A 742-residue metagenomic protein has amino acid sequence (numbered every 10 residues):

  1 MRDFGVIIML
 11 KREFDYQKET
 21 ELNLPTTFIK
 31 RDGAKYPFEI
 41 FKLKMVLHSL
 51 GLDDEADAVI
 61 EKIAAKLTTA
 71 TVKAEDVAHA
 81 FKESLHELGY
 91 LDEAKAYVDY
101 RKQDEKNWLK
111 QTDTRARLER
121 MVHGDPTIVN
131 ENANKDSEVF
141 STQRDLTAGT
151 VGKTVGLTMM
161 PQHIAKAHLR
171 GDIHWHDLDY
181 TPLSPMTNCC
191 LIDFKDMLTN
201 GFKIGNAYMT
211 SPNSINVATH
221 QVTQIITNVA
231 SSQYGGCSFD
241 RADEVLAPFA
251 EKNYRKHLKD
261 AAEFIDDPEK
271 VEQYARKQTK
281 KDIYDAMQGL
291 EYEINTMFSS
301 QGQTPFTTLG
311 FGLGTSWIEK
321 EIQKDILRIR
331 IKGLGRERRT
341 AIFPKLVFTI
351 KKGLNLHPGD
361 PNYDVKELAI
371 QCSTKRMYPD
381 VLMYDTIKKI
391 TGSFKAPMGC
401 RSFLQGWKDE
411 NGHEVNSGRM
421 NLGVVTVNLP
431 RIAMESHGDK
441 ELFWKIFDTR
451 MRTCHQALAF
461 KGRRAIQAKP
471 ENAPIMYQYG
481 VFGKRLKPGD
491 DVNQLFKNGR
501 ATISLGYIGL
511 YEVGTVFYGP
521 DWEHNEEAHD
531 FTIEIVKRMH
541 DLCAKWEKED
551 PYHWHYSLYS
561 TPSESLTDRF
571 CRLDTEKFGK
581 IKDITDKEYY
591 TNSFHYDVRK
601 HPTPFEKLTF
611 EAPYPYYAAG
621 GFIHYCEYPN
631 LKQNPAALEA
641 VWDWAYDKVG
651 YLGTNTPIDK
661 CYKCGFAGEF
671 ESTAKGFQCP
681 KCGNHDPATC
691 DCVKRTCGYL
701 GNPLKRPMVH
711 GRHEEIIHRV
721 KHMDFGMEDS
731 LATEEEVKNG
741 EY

Functional and structural regions predicted by a protein language model:
M1-I8: Short, Lys/Arg-enriched N-terminal segments with co-localized hydrophobic residues within the first ~10-30 amino acids
L10-D15, E735-Y742: Short acidic DE-rich linear segments
L10-H123, H713-K721: Charged, amphipathic alpha-helical regulatory modules used for macromolecular assembly or allosteric control
M45, E244, I503-V516, K537 (+1 more regions): Contiguous, well-ordered alpha-helical segments that form the cores/surfaces of helical PPI scaffolds
R117-G499, P520-D521, N525, H529-A688: Conserved catalytic cores of very large enzyme subunits
I283-M287, E291, V516, V709-I717: Metallocofactor- and cofactor-centric catalytic cores in central/energy metabolism, strongly enriched
G683-G740: Long insertion/accessory domains within large nucleic-acid-processing enzymes
